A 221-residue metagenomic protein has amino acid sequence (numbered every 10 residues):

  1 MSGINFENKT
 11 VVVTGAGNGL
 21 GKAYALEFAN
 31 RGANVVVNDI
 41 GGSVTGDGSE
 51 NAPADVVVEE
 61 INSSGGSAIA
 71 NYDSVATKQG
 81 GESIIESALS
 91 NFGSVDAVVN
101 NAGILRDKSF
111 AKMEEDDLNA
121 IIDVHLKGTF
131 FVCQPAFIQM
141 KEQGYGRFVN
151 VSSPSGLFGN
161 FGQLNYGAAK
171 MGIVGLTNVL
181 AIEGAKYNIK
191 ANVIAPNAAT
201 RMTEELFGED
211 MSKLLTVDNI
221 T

Functional and structural regions predicted by a protein language model:
G3-V36: Canonical Rossmann dinucleotide-binding motif of NAD(H)/NADP(H)-dependent dehydrogenases/reductases, specifically
N5, S64-S67, S87-N100, R106 (+2 more regions): A glycine-rich helix->loop->beta "capping" turn within Rossmann-like NAD(P)(H)-dependent oxidoreductase domains
D55, Y72-E86, E115: The beta1-alpha1 cofactor-binding region of Rossmann-like NAD(H)/NADP(H)-dependent oxidoreductases
I61, S109-F110, D117-N119: Substrate-binding pocket helix/loop in short-chain dehydrogenase/reductase
M113, G159-G167, V179, F207: Active-site loop-to-helix junction immediately N-terminal to the catalytic Tyr of the SDR YXXXK motif in Rossmann-fold
C133-Q134, N178: A short, exposed helix-loop element centered on a Lys and neighboring polar residues
S153: Residue(s) in the substrate-gating loop at a strand-loop-helix junction that position the organic substrate next
